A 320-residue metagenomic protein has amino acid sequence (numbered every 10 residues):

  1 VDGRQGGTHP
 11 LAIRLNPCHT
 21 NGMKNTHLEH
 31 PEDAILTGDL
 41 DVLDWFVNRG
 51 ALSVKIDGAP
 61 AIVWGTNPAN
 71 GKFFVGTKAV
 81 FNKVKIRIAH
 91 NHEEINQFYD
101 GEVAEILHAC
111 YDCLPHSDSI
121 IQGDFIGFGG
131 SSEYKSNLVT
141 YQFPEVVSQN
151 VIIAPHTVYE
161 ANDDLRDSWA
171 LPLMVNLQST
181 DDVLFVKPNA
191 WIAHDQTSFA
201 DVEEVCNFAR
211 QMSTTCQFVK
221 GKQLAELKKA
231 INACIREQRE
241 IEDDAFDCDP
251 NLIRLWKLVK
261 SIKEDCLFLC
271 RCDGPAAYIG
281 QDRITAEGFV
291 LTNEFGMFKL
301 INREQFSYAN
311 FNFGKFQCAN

Functional and structural regions predicted by a protein language model:
V1-D2, A12: Acidic, Ala/Val/Gly-enriched low-complexity intrinsically disordered segments
G3-G7, G22: Residue-identity detector for glycine
C18-P60, P68, K72-E133, A225 (+2 more regions): Active-site-proximal "nucleotidyltransferase
I56, K72-E226: Covalent nucleotidyltransferase
A61-G65, P144-E145, I153-A154, F289-L291: Short beta-strand scaffold segments in enzyme catalytic cores
P68, V146-V147, R283-I284: Short, ordered beta-strand-loop transition motifs
G280-V290: Long mid-to-C-terminal assembly/interaction modules of large eukaryotic proteins
